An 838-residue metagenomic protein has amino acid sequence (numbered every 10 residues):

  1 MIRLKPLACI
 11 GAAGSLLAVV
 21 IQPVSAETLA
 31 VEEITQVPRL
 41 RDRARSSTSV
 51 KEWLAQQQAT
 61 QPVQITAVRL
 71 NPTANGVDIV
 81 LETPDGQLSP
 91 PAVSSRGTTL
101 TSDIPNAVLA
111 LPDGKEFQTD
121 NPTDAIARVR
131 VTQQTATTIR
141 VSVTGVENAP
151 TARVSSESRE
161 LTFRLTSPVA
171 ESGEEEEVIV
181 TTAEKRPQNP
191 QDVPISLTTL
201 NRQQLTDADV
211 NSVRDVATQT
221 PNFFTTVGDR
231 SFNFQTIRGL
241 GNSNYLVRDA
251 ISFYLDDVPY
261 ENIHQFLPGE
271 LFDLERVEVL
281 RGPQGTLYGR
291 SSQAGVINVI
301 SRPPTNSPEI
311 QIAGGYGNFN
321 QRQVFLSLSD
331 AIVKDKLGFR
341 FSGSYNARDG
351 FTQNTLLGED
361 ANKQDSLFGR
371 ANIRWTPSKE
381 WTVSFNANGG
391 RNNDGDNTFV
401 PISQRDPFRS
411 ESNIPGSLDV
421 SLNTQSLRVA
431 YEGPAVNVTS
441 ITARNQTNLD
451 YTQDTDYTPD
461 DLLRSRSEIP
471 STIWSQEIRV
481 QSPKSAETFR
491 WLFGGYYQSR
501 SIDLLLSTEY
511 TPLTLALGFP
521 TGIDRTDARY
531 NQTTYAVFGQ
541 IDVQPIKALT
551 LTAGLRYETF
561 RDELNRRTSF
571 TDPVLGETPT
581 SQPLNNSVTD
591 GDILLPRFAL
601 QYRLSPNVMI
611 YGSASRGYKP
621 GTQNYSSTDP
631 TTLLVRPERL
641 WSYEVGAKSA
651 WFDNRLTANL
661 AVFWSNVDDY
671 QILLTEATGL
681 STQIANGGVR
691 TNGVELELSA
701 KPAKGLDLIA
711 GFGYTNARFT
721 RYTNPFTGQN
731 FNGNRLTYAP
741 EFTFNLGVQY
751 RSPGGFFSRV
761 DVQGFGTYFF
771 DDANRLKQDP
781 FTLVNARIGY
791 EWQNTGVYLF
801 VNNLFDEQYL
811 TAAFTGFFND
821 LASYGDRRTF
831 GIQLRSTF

Functional and structural regions predicted by a protein language model:
Q22-V178: Signal-peptide-cleaved, periplasmic/extracellular N-terminal interaction regions immediately downstream of the signal
D78-V80, I139-S142, T162, V178 (+6 more regions): N-terminal periplasmic accessory domains that precede and gate Gram-negative outer-membrane beta-barrel machines
D256-P283: Short acidic/polar hinge/loop motifs at secondary-structure boundaries that mediate gating or recognition
E309-Q311, Y316-R348, T352, L356-D394 (+9 more regions): Transmembrane beta-barrel wall of Gram-negative outer-membrane proteins
R374-S378, N388, V480, R490 (+4 more regions): Structural signature of Gram-negative outer-membrane beta-barrels, strongest in the C-terminal barrel of TonB-dependent
R428-T455, R603, M609-G617, L634-V694 (+3 more regions): Membrane-embedded beta-barrel scaffold of Gram-negative outer-membrane proteins
L551, W664-N666, I684-D772, R835-T837: Gram-negative outer-membrane beta-barrel transporters
Q763-D771, Y790-F838: C-terminal beta-signal and adjacent terminal beta-strands/loops of Gram-negative outer-membrane beta-barrel proteins
